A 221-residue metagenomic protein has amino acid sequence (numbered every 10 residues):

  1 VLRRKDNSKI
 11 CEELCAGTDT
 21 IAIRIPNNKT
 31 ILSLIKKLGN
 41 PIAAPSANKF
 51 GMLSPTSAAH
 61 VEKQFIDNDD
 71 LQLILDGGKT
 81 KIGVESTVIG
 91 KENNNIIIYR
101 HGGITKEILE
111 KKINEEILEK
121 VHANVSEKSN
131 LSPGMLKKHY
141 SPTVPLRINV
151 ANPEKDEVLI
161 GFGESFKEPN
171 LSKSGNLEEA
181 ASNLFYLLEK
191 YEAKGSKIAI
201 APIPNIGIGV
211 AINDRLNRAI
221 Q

Functional and structural regions predicted by a protein language model:
V1-Q221: Active-site-adjacent structural elements in enzyme catalytic cores
